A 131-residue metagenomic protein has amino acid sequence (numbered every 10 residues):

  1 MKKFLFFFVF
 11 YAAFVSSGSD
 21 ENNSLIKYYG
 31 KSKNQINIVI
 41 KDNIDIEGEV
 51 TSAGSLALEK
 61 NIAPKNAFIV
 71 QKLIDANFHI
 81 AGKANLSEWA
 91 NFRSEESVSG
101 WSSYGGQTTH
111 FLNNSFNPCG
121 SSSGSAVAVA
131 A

Functional and structural regions predicted by a protein language model:
K2-F7: Sec-dependent signal peptide recognition, specifically the positively charged N-region followed immediately by
F8-A67, N85-N91: Short, well-ordered alpha-helical
A67, I74-A131: Short glycine/serine-rich loop segments
